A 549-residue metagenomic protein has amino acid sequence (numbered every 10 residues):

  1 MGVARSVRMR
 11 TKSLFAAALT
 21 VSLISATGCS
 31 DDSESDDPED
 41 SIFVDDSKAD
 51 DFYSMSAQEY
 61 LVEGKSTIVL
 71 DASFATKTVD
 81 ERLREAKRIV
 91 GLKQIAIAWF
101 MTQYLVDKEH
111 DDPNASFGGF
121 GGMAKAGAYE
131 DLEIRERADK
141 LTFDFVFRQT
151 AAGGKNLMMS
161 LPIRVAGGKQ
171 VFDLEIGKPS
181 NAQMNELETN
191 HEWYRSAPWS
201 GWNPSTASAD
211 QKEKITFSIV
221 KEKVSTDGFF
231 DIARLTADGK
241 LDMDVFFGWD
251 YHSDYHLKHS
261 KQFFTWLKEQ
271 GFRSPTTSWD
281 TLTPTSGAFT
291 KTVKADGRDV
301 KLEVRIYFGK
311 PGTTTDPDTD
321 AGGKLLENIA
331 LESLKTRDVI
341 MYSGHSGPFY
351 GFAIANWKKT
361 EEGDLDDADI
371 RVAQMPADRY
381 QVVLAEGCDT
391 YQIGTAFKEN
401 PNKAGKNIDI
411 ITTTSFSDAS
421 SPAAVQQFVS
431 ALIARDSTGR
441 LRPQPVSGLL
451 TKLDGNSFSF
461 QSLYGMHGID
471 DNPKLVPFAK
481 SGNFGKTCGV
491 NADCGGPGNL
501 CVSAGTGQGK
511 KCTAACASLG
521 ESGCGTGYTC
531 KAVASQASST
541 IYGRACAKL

Functional and structural regions predicted by a protein language model:
V3-A16: Bacterial N-terminal signal peptides that target proteins for export
L23-I42: Bacterial Sec-dependent N-terminal signal peptides
E39-V146: Long, solvent-exposed N-terminal ectodomains/accessory regions that are displayed to the extracellular/lumenal milieu
N114, F120-F289, S333: Non-catalytic propeptide/linker segments at domain boundaries
H252, T265-L334, G455-S462: Functional beta-strand-loop-alpha-helix junction segments that form "active/interaction loops" within catalytic
P317-I410: Cysteine protease catalytic core and zymogen-processing segment of caspase-like enzymes
Q381-S481: Active-site-proximal C-terminal subdomain of hydrolase catalytic domains
K480-L549: Secreted, cysteine-rich disulfide-bonded mini-domains of extracellular proteins
